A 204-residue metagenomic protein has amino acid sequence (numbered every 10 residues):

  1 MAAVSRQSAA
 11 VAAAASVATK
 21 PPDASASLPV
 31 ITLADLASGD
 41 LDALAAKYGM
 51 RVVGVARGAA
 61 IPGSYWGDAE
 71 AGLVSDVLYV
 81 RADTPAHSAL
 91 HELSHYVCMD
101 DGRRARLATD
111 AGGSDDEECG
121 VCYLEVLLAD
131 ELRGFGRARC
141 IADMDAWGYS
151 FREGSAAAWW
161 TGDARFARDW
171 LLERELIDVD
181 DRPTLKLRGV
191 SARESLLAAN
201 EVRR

Functional and structural regions predicted by a protein language model:
A2-G72, Y79-D83, L127, E131-L132: Auxiliary, metal-adjacent structural segments of Zn-dependent hydrolase domains
S38-L41, R137, A164: Alpha-helix initiation and N-capping motif
R81-A86, G113, E117: Secondary-structure capping and boundary motifs in well-ordered enzyme cores
H87-D100: Active-site recognition of the HExxH zinc-binding catalytic motif
V97-L127: Post-HEXXH active-site segment of zinc metalloproteases
S114-D116, D145-S155: Short, mixed-charge aromatic SLiMs
L128-D145: Short helix/loop segments within enzyme catalytic domains that coordinate or immediately flank catalytic cofactors
F151-R204: Pan-zinc metallopeptidase signature
